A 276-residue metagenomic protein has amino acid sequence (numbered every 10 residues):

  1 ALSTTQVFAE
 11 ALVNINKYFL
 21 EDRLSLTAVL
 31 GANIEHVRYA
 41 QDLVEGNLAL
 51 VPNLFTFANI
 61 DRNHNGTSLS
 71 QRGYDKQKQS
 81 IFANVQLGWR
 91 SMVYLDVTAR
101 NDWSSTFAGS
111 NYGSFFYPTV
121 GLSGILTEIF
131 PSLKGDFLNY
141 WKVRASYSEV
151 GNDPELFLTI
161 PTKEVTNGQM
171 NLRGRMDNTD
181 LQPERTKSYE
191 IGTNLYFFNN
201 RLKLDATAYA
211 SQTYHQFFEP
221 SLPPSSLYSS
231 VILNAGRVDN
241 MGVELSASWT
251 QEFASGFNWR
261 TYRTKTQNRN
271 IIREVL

Functional and structural regions predicted by a protein language model:
A1-L276: Extracellular/periplasmic, surface-exposed regions of secreted and cell-surface proteins
